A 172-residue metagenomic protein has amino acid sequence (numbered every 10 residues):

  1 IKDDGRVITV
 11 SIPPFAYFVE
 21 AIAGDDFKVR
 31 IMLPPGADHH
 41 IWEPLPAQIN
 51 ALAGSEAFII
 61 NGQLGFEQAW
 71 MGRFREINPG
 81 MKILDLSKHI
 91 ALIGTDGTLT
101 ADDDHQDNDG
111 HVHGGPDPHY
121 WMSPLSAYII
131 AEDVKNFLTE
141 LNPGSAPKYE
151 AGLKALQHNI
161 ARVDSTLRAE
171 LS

Functional and structural regions predicted by a protein language model:
I1-S172: Extracytoplasmic metal-acquisition and chelation regions
